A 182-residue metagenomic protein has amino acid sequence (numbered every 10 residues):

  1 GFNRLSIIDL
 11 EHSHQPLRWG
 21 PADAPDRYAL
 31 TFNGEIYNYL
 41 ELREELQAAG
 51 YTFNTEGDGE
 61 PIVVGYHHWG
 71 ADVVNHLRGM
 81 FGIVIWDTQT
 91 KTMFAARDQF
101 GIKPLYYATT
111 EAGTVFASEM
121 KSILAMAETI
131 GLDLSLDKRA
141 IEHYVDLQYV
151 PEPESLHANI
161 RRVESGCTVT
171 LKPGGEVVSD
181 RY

Functional and structural regions predicted by a protein language model:
G1-Y182: Cysteine-centered catalytic environments shared across enzyme families
